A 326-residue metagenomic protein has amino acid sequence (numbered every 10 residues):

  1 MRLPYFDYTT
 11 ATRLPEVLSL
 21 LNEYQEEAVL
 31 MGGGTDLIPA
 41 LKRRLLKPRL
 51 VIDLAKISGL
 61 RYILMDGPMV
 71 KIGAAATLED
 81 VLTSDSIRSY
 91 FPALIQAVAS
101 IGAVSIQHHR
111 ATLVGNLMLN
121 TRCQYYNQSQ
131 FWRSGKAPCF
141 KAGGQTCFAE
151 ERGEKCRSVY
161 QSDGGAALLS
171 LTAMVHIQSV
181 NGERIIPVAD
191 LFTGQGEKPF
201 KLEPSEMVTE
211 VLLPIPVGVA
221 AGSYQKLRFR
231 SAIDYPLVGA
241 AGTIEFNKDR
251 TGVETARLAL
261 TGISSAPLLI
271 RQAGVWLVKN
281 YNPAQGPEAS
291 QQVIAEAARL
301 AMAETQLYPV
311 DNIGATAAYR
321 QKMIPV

Functional and structural regions predicted by a protein language model:
M1-V326: C-terminal structural segment of proteins
